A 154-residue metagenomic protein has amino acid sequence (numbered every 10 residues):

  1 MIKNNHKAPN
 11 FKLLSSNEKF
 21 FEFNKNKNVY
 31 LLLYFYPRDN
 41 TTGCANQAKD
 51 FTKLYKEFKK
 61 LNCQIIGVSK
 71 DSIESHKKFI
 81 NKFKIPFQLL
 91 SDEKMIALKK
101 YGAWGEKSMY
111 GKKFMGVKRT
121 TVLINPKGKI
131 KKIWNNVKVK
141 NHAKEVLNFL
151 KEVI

Functional and structural regions predicted by a protein language model:
M1-I154: Chalcogenol-based redox active-site neighborhoods
